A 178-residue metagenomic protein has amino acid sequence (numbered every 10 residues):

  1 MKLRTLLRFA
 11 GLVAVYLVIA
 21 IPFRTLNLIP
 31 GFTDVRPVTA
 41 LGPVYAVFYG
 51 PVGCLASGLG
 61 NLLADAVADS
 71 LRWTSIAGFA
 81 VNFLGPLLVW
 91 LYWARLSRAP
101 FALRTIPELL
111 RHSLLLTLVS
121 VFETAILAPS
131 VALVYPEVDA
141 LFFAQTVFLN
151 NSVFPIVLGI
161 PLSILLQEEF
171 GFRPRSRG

Functional and structural regions predicted by a protein language model:
M1-L55: Hydrophobic transmembrane alpha-helices
V13, I21-V38, L63, V67-G178: Membrane-embedded alpha-helical hairpins and interfacial helices in multi-pass inner-membrane proteins
G53-D65: Central hydrophobic cores of alpha-helical transmembrane segments in multi-pass integral membrane proteins
